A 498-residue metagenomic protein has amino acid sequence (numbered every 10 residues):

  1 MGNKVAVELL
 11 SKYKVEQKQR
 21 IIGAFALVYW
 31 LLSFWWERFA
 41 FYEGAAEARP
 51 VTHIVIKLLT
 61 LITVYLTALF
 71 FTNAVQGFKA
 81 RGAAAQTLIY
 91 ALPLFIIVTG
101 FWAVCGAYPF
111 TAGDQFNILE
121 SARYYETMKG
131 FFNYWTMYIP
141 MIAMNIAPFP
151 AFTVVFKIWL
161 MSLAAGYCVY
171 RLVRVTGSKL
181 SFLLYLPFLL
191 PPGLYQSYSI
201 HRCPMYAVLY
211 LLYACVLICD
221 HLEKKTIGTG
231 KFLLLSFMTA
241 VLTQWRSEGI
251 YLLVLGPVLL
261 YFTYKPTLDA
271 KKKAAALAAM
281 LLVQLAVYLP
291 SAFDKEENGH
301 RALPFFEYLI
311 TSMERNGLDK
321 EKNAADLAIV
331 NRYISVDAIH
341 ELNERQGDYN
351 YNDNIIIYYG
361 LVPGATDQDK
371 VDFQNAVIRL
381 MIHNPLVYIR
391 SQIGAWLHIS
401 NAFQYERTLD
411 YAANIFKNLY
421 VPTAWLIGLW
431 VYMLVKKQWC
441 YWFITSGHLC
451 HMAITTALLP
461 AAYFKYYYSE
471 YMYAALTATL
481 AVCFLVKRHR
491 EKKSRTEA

Functional and structural regions predicted by a protein language model:
A46, P50, Y134, P150 (+3 more regions): Aromatic- and kink-enriched transmembrane "portal" helix at the membrane-lumen/periplasm boundary that abuts
A85-Y90, C168-P191, A207-V208, S446: Transmembrane-helix signature of polytopic, membrane-embedded enzymes that assemble or transfer cell-envelope glycans
C105-I118, Y125-P140, I146-P148, D369: Extracytoplasmic catalytic/substrate-binding loops of multi-pass membrane glycan-assembly enzymes
R123, Y206-E223, T239, G256-P257 (+1 more regions): Specific aromatic-rich, kink-prone transmembrane helix
F152, F156, L380, N384-L449: Membrane-interface anchor segments at the N-terminal boundary of transmembrane helices in multi-pass membrane enzymes
V155-T176, L212: Transmembrane-helix motifs of polytopic, lipid-linked glycan transferases
K231-R246, V258, M280-A286: Membrane-interface alpha helices of multi-pass inner-membrane proteins
D294-F403: Membrane-proximal stem/loop segments at transmembrane-domain junctions that anchor or position
